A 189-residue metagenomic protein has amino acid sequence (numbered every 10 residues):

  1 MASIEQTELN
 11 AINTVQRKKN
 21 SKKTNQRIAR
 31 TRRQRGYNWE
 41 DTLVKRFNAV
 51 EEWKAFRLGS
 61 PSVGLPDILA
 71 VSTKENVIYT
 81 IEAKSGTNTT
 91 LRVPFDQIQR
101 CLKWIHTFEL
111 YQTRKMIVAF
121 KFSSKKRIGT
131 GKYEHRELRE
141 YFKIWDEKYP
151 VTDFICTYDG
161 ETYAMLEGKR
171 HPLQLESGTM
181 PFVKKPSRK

Functional and structural regions predicted by a protein language model:
M1-G59: Acidic-basic catalytic patches of nuclease active cores, encompassing PD-(D/E)XK and other metal-cofactor nuclease
A2-L9, R30-Q34, L110, K115-K189: Domain-level recognition of nuclease-like catalytic cores that cleave nucleotide substrates
A29-R30, S85-T89: Surface-exposed cleft-lining segments at the edges of enzyme active sites
F47, I68-A70, V77-T87: Conserved catalytic cores of phosphodiester-cleaving nucleases, focusing on short active-site segments
R57, E82, V118-F120: Structural signal for conserved beta-strand scaffold positions within catalytic alpha/beta enzyme cores
S62-L65: Short acidic/glycine-enriched loop/turn segments that link adjacent beta-strands
S72-K74, F122: Short acidic, glycine-rich loop/turn motifs
L91-A119, S123: Short, charged, amphipathic alpha-helix that recurs within catalytic cores of restriction-modification and other
